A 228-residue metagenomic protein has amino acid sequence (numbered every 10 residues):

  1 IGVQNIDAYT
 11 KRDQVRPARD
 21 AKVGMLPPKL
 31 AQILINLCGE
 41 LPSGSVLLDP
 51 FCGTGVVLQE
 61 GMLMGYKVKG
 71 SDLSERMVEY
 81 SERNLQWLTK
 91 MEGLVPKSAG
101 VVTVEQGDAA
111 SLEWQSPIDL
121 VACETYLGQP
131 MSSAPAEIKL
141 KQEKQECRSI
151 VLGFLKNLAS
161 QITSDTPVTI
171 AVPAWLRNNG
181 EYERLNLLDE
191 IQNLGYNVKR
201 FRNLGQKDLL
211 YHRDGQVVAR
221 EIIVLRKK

Functional and structural regions predicted by a protein language model:
I1-K228: Class I S-adenosyl-L-methionine-dependent methyltransferase catalytic core
